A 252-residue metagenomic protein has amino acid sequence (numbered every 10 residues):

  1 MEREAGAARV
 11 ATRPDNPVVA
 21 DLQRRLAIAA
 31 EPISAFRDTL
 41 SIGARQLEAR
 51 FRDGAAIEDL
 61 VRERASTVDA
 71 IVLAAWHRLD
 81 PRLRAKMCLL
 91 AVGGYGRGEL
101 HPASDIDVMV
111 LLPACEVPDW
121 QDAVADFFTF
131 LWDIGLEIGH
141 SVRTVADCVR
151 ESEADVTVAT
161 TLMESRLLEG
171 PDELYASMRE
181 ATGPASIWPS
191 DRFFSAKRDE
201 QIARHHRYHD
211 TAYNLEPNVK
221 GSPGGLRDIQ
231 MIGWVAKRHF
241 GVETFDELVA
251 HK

Functional and structural regions predicted by a protein language model:
M1-K252: A nucleotide- and high-energy phosphate-metabolite-utilizing enzyme signature
